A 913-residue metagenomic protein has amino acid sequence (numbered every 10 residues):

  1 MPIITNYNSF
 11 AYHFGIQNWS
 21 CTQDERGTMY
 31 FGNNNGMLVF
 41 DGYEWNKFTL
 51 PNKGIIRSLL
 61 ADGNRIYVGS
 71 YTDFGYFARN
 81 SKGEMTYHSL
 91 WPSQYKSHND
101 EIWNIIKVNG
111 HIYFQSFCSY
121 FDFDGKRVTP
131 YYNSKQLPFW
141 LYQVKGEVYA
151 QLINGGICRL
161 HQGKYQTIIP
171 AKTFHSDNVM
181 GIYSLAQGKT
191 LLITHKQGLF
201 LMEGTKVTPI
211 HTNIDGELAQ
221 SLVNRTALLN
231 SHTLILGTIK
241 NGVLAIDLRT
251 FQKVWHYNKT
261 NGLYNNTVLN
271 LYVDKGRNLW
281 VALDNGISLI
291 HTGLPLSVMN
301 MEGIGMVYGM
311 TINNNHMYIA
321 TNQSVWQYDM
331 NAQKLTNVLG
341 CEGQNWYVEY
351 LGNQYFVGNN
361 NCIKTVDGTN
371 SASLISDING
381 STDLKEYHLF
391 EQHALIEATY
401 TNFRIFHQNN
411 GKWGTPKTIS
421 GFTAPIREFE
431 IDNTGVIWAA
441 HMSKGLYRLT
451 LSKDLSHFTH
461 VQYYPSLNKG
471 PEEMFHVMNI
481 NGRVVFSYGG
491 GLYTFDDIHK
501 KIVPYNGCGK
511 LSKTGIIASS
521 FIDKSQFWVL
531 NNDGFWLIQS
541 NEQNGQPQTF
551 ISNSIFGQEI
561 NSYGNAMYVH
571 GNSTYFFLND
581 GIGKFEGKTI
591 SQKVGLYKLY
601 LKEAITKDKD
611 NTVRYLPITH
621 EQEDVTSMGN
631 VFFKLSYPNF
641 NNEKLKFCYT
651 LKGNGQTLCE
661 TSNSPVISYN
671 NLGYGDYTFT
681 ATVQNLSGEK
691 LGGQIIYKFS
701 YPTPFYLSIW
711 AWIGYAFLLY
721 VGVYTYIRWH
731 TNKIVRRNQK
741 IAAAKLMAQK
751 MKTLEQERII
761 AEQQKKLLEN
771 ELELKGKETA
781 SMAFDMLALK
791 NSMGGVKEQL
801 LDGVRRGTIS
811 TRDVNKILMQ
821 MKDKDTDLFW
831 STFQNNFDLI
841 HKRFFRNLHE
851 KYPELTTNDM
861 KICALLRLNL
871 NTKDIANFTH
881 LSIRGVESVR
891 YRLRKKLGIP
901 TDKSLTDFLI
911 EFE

Functional and structural regions predicted by a protein language model:
M1-Q23, N35, L50-I56, Y76 (+16 more regions): Residue-level "micro-hotspots" composed of small/polar
Q23-R26, A61-G63, K107-N109, Q143-K145 (+10 more regions): Residue-level detector of Asp-centered blade-edge/turn motifs that repeat once per structural unit in beta-propeller
T28-F31, R65-V68, H111-F114, E147-A150 (+10 more regions): Conserved beta-propeller blade signature
N34-L38, T72-G75, F117-F121, I153-I157 (+10 more regions): Loop/turn residues immediately N-terminal
D41-E44, R79-K82, F123-R127, L160-K164 (+10 more regions): Short loop/turn segments that connect beta-strands within beta-propeller blades
G83-N109, Q115-S119, R127-P138, S381-T382: Asp-box/WD-like beta-propeller blade repeats and closely related beta-sheet repeat scaffolds
S297-M301, Y724-G794, E798: Cytosolic signal-transmission helices at domain junctions
S636-T678, T682-P702, G794, L800-T808 (+2 more regions): Cytosolic nucleotide-binding catalytic cores of signal-transduction proteins
